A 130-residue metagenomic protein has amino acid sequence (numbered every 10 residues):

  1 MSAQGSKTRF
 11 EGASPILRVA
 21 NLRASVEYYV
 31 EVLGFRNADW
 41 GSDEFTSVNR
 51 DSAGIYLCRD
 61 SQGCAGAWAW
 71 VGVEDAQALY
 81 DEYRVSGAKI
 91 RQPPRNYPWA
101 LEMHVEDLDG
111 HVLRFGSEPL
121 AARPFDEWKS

Functional and structural regions predicted by a protein language model:
M1-T8, Y80-S130: Vicinal oxygen chelate
M1-V26, G54, A67-A69, P119-S130: N-terminal beta-strand motif that seeds the catalytic metal site of vicinal oxygen chelate
G12-A20, S47-N49, D60-S86, L101-E106: Vicinal oxygen chelate
S14, L33, R114: Short catalytic micro-motifs in class I SAM-dependent methyltransferases
R23-R36: Amphipathic alpha-helical segments
A24-S25, G41-T46, P98, A121-R123: Short glycine/proline-centered loop/turn elements that form peptide/ligand docking sites
G34-D39, K89-P93: Short secondary-structure junctions
R36-W68, V112-E118: Conserved short beta-strand elements that form part of the metal-binding/catalytic scaffold of enzyme active sites
